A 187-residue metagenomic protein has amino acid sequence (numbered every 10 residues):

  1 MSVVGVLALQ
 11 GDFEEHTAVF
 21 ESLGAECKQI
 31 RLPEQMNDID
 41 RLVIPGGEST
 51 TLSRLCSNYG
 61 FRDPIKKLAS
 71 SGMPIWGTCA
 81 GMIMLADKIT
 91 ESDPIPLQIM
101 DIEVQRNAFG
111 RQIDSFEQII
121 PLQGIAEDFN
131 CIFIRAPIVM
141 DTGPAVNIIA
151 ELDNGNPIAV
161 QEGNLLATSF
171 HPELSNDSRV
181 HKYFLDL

Functional and structural regions predicted by a protein language model:
M1-N58, D63-K67, S178-L187: N-terminal beta1-alpha1 cap of cysteine-dependent amidohydrolase-like domains
L9, T78-A80, M100, R135 (+1 more regions): A secondary-structure boundary/capping signal
L23, S71-G72, M100, G163 (+1 more regions): Structured helix-beta-strand junction loops
C27-K28, I75, L165: Hydrophobic anchor at the start of a short beta-strand that flanks the dinucleotide cofactor-binding loop
Q35-D38, S70, T142, V160-Q161: Flexible, charged surface loops at secondary-structure boundaries
I44, G77, T168: Redox-cofactor binding/interface segments in oxidoreductases and associated redox assembly factors
S49-P121: Cysteine-nucleophile active-site neighborhood
R106-L187: Amide-donor transfer/coupling interface in amidating biosynthetic enzymes
